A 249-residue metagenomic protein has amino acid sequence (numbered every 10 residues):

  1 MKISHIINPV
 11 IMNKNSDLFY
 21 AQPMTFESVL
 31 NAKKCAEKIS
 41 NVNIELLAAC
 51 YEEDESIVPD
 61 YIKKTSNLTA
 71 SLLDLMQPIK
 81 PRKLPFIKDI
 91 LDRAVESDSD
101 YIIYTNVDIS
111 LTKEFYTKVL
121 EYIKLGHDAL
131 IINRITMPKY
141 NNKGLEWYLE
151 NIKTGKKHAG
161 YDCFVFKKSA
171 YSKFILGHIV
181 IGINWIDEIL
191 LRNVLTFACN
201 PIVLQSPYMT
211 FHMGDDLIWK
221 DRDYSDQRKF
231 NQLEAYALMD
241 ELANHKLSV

Functional and structural regions predicted by a protein language model:
M1-C35, I39-V42, S56, G177-V249: C-terminal catalytic/acceptor-binding lobe
I3-N13, A49-E52, S66-Q77, I132-I135 (+3 more regions): Short loop/turn segments at strand-loop or loop-helix junctions that form parts of catalytic or ligand-binding pockets
P9-D17, E53-E55, D108-F115, T136-P138: Short acidic, S/G/P-rich loop/turn micro-motifs used as interaction or catalytic elements
M12-S16, L75-P81, I103, L176-H178: Surface-exposed cleft-lining segments at the edges of enzyme active sites
V42, L47-D100: Active-site-proximal specificity loops/subdomain of glycosyltransferases
K83, I90-V95, I109-R192: Conserved catalytic core of nucleotide-sugar-dependent glycosyltransferases
S99, G126-D128, C199: Short, high-confidence coil segments that cap the C-terminus of an alpha-helix and link into the following beta-strand
S99-L111: Short beta-strand-to-loop acidic/aromatic patch adjacent to the donor-nucleotide binding site
